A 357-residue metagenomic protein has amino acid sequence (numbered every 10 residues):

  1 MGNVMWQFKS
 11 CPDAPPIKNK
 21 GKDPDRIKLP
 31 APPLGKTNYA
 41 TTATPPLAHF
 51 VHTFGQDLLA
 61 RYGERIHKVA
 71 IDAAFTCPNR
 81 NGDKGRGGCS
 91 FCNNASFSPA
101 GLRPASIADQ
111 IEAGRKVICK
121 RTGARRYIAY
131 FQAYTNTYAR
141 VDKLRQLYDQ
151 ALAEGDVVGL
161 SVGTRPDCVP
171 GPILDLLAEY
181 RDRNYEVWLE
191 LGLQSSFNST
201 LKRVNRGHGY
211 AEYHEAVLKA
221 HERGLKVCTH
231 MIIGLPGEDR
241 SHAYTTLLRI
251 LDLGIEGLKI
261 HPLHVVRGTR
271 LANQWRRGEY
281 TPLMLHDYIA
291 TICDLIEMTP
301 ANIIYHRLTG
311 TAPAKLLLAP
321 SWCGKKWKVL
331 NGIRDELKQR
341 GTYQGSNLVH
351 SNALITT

Functional and structural regions predicted by a protein language model:
Q7, D23-R26: Short, positively charged low-complexity motifs
K18-K20, I27-I128: N-terminal [4Fe-4S]-dependent radical SAM core
R26-Q56, A60-H67, G257, V265-T357: Auxiliary Fe-S-binding modules of radical SAM enzymes
H67-I71, Y127-A129, L160-V162, V187-L191 (+3 more regions): Hydrophobic faces of well-ordered beta-strands that scaffold small-molecule active sites in alpha/beta enzyme cores
A95-G114, R121-V141, D156-V169, Y185-E212 (+1 more regions): Core AdoMet radical
V141-D149, P170-R181: Distinct, well-ordered alpha-helical segments
A211-R270, H286-T309: Conserved C-terminal portion of the radical SAM core fold that forms the substrate/S-adenosylmethionine-binding
